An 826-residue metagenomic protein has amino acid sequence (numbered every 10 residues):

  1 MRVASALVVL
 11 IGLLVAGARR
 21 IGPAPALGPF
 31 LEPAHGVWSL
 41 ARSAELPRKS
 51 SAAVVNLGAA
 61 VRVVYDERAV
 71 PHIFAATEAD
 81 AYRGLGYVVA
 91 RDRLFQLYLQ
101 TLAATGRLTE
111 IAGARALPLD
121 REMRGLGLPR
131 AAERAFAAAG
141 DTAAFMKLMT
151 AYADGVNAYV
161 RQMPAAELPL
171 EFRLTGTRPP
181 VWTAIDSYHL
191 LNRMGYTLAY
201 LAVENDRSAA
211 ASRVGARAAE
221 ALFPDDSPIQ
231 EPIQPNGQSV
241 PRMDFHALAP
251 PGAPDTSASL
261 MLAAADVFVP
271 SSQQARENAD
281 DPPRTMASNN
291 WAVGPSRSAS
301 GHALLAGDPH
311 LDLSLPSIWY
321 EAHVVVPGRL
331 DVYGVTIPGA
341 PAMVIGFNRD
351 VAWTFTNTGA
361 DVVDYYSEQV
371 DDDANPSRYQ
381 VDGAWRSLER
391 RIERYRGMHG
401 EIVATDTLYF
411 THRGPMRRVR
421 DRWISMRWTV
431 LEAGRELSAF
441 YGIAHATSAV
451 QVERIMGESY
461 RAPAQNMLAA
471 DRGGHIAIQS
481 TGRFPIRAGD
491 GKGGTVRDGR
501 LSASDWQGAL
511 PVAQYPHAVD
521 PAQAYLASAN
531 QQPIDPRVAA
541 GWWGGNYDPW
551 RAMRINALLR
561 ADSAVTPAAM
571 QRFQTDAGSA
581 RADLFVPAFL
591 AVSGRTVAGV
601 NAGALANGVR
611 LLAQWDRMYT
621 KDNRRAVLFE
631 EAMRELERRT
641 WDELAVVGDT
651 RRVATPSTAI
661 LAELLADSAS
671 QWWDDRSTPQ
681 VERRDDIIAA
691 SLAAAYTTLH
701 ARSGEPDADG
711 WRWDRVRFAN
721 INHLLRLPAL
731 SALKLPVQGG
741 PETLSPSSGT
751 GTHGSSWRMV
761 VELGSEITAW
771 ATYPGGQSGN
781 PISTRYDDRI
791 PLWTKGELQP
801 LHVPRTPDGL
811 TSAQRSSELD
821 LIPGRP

Functional and structural regions predicted by a protein language model:
R2-L304, P309, L315, A342 (+2 more regions): Substrate-recognition/specificity elements adjacent to catalytic centers across diverse enzyme folds
A75, D80-L119, R124, L128-P129 (+5 more regions): Gly/Pro-rich active-site capping loops and adjacent beta-alpha segments that organize cofactor/substrate pockets
A81-L85, E122, A131-K147, R427 (+6 more regions): Second-shell loop/turn segments in exported
A104, L128, A132, F145-L148 (+9 more regions): Stable alpha-helical elements in mature extracytoplasmic
P283-T285, V324-W506: Glycine- and hydrophobic-rich flexible loops that cap the catalytic core of alpha/beta enzyme folds
S459-D562, M618-Y619, F629-T640, R652 (+1 more regions): Hydrophobic alpha-helical segments
G541, G545-N601, I688-P826: Terminal end segments
V627-W713: Charged, long alpha-helical assembly modules
